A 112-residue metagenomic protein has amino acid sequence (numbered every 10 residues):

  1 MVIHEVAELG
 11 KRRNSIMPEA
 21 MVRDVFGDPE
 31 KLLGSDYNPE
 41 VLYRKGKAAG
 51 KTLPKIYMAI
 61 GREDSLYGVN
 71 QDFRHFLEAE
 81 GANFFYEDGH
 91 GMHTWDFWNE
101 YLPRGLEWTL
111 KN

Functional and structural regions predicted by a protein language model:
M1-N112: Non-catalytic cap/lid and distal C-terminal segments of serine-dependent acyl enzymes
